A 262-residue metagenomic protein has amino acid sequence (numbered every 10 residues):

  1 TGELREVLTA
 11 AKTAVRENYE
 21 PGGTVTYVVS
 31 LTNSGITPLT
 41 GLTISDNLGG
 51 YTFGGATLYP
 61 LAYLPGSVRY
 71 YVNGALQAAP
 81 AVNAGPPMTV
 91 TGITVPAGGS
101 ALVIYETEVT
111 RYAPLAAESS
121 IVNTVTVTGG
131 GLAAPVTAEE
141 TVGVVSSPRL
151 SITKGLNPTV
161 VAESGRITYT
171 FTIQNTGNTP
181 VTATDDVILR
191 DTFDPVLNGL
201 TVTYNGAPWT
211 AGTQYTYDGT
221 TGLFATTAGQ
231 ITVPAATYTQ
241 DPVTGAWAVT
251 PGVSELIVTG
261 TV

Functional and structural regions predicted by a protein language model:
T1-V262: Exported/extracytosolic protein signature
